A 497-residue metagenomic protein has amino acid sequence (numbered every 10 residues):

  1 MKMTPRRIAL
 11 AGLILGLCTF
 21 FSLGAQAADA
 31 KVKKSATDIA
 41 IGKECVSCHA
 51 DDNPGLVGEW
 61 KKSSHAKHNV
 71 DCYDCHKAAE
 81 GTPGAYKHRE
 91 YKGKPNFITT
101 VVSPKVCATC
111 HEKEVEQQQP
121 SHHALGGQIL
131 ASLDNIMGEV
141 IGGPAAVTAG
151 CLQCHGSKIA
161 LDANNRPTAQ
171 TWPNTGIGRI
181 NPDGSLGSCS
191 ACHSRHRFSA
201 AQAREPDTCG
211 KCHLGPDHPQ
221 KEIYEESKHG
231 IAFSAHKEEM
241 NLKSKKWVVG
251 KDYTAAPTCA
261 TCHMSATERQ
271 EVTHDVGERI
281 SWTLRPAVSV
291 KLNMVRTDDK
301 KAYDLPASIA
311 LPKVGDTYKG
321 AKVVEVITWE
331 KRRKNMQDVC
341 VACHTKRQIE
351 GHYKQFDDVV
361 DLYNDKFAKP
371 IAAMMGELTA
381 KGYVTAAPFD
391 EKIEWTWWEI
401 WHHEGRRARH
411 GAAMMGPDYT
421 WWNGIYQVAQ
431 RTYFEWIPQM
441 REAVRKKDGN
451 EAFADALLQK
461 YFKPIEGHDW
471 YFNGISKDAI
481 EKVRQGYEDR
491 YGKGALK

Functional and structural regions predicted by a protein language model:
M1-K2, A201: Accessible peptide chain termini
K2-L13: Bacterial N-terminal signal peptides that target proteins for export
R6-I8, S22-A27: Short, intrinsically disordered, low-complexity terminal segments
A11-S22: Bacterial N-terminal signal peptides
A25-K497: Short sequence/structural segments immediately N-terminal
